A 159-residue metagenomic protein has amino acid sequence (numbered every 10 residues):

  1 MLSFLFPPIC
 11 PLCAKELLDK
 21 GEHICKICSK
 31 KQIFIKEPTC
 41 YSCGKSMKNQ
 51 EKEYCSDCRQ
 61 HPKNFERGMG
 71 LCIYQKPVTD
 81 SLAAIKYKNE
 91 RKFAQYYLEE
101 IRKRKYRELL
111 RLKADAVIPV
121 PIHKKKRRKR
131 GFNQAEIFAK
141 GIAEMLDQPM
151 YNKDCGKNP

Functional and structural regions predicted by a protein language model:
M1-P159: Glycine-rich phosphate/pyrophosphate-handling loop used in enzymes and phosphotransfer proteins
